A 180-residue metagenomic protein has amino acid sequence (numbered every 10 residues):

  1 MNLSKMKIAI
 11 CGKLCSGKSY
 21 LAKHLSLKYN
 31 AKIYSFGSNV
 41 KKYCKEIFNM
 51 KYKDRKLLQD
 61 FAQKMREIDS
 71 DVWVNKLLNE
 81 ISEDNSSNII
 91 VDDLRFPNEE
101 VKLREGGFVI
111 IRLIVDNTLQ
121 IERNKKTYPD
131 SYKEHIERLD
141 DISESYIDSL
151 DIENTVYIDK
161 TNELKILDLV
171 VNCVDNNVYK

Functional and structural regions predicted by a protein language model:
K13: P-loop (Walker A) phosphate-binding loop of NTP-binding proteins
K18: Conserved lysine of the Walker
L21: Hydrophobic positions on the alpha1 helix immediately C-terminal to the Walker A/P-loop
S26-Y34: Post-Walker A helix-loop "phosphate-sensing" segment adjacent to the P-loop in P-loop NTPases
K32, L78-Y128: ATP-dependent NMP and nucleoside kinases share a basic, alpha-helical "lid"
Y34-I89, R95-N98: ATP-dependent small-molecule kinase phosphotransfer cores that center on conserved nucleotide phosphate-binding segments
V72, L113-K180: Small-molecule kinase domains that catalyze NTP-dependent phosphoryl transfer to phosphate-bearing small molecules
